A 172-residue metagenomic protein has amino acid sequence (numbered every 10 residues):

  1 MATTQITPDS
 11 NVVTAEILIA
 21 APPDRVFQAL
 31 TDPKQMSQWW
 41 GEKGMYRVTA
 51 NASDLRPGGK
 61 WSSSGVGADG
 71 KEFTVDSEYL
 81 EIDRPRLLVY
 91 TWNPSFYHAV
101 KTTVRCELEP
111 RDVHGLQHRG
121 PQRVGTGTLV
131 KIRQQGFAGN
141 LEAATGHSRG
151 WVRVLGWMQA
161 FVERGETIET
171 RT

Functional and structural regions predicted by a protein language model:
M1-Y46: Hydrophobic ligand-binding cavity/cleft-lining segments
V12, E16, V89-V152, T170-R171: Beta-strand/loop substructures that line and gate deep hydrophobic ligand-binding cavities in soluble
T14, K34-E72, E169-T172: Short beta-edge strand/loop motif at the mouth of beta-sheet-based domains
F27, S37, V152-L155, Q159: Non-transmembrane alpha-helical segments in soluble domains of secreted/periplasmic/extracellular proteins
G70-V75, V100-K101: Short coil-to-beta-strand transition motifs
I82-D83, D112: A generic structural motif
A160-T172: Short, highly charged C-terminal tails/helix-capping segments
